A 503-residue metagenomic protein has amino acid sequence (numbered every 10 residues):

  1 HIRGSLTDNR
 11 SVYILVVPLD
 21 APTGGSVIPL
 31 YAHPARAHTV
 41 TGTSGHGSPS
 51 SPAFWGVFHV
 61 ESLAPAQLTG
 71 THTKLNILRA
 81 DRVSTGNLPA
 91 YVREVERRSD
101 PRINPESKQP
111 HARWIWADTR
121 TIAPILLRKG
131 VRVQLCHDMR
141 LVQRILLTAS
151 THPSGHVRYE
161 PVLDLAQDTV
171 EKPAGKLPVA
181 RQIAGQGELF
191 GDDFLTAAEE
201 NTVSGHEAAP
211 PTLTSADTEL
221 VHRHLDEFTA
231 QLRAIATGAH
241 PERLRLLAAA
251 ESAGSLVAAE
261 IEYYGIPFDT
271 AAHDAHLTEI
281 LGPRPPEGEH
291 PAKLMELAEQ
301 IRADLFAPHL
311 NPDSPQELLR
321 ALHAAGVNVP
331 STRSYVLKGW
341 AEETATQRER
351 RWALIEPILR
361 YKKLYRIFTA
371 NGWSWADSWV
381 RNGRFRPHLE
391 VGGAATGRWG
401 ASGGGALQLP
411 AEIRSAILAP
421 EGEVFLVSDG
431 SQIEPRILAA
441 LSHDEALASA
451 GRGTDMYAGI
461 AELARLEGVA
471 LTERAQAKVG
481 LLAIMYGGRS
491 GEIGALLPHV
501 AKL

Functional and structural regions predicted by a protein language model:
H1-Q67, T73, L189-F190, F194-L409 (+5 more regions): Conserved "right-hand" nucleotidyltransferase catalytic core of DNA-directed polymerases
F54-A258, A458-R465: Active-site-proximal helix-loop-helix substrate-binding element of RNase H-like nuclease domains
I115-A117, L135-D138, P312, V427-S428 (+1 more regions): General beta-strand structural signal in soluble alpha/beta enzymes
T121-L126, R320-A321, I437, E492: Phosphate- and divalent-cation-binding pockets in alpha/beta enzyme and binding domains that engage nucleotide-derived
L147-T151, Q167, R233, P285 (+6 more regions): Non-catalytic alpha-helical coupling and interface elements of nucleotide-dependent molecular machines and regulators
H156-E160, D164-A166, H388-G468: Function-dense linear segments that define catalytic or interfacial modules in macromolecule-processing proteins
R245-A253, L310-N311, L426-G430, G453 (+1 more regions): Secondary-structure capping and boundary motifs in well-ordered enzyme cores
Y263, E462, L466-L503: Conserved catalytic core of nucleic-acid polymerases
